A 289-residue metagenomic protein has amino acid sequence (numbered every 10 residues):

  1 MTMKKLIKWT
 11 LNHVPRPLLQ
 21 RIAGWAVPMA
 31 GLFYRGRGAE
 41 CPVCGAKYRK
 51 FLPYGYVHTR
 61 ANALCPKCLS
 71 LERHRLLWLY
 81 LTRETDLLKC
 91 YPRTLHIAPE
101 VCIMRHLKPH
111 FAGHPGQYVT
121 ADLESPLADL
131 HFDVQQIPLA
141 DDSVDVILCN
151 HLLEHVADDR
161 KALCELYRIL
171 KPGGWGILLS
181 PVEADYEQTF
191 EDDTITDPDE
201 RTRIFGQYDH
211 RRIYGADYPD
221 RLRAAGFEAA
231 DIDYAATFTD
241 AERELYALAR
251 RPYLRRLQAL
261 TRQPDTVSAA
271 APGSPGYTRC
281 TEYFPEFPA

Functional and structural regions predicted by a protein language model:
K5, V27-A39, A157-Y167, K171 (+1 more regions): S-adenosyl-L-methionine-dependent methyltransferase catalytic module, highlighting the catalytic core
A39, A63, P92: Cys/His-enriched microdomains
C41-C44, C65-C68: Short cysteine-rich clusters marking metal-coordination/redox-active sites
Y48, E72: Cys/His-rich microdomains that often coordinate metals
L52-N62: Short linker/helix segments within small regulatory modules
K89-Q136: Class I SAM-dependent methyltransferase SAM/SAH-binding core
V134-I147: A short acidic, Gly/Pro-enriched loop at the edge of an enzyme's catalytic core that lines a small-molecule cofactor
D145-A157: A short SAM/SAH-binding and catalytic strip from SAM-dependent methyltransferases
